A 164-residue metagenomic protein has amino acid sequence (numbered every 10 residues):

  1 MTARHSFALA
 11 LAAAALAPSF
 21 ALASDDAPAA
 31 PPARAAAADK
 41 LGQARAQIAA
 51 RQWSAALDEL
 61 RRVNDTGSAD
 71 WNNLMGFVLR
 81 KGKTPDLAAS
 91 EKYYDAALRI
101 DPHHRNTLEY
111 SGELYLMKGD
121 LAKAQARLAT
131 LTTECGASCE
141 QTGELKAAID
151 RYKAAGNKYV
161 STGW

Functional and structural regions predicted by a protein language model:
A3, F7, D26-A35, Q125-W164: Terminal, low-structured helical/coil segments at or just beyond the last alpha-helical repeat
A35-V63: Alpha-helical segment of the N-proximal tetratricopeptide repeat
Q47, L79-R80, Y115, K153: Residue at a conserved register position within TPR or TPR-like alpha-solenoid repeats
A50-A55, K83-A96, G119-R127: Structural signature of tandem alpha-helical TPR/SEL1-like repeats, specifically the intra-repeat loop/turn
V63-T66, I100, T133-A137: Structural marker of alpha-solenoid helical repeat scaffolds
W71-N73, T107, Q141: TPR alpha-solenoid repeat register
L74-M75, L79, Y110, E144-A148: Canonical tetratricopeptide repeat
